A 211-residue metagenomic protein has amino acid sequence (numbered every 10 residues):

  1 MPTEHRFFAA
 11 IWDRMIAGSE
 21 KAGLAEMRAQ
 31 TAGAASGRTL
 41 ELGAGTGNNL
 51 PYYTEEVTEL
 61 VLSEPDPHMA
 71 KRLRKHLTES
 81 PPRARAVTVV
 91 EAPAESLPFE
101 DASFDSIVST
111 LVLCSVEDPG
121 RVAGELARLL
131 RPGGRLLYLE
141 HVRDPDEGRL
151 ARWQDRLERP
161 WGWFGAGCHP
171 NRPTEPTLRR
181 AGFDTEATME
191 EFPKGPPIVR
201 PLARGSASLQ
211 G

Functional and structural regions predicted by a protein language model:
M1-G37, N48-Y52, P67-M69, Q154: Conserved class I S-adenosyl-L-methionine
R6, D13-K21, L139-V199: C-terminal alpha-helical "lid/dimerization" subdomain adjacent to the S-adenosyl-L-methionine
L40-S96: Class I SAM-dependent methyltransferase SAM/SAH-binding core
E95-I107: A short acidic, Gly/Pro-enriched loop at the edge of an enzyme's catalytic core that lines a small-molecule cofactor
D105-D118: A short SAM/SAH-binding and catalytic strip from SAM-dependent methyltransferases
G120-P132: A short glycine-rich, Lys/Arg-flanked "PGG" loop and its adjoining helix->strand segment in the class I
L202-G211: C-terminal lobe and adjacent flexible extensions of AdoMet/dcAdoMet transferase-like proteins
